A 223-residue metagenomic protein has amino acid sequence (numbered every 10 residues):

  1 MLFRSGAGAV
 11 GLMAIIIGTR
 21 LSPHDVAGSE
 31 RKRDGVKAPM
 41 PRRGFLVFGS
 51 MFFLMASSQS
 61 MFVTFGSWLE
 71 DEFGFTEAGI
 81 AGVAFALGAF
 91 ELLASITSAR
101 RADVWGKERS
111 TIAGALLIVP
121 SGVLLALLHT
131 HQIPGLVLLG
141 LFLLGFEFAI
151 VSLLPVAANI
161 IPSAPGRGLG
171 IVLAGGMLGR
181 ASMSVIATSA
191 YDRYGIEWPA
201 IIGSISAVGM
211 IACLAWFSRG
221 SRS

Functional and structural regions predicted by a protein language model:
M1, L69-E70, R101-A102, I186-G195: Interfacial helix-cap and linker-helix signal at transmembrane-aqueous boundaries of multi-pass secondary transporters
S5-S29, C213-S218: C-terminal membrane-cytosol helix-exit motif in multi-pass small-molecule transporters
G18-F48: Juxtamembrane intracellular "pre-TM" segments in multi-pass secondary transporters
R43-F85, A89-S95: Extracytoplasmic gate region of multi-pass secondary transporters
F75-A84, H131, G135, P165-L169: Juxtamembrane helix-start elements in MFS-like secondary transporters
A94-K107, Y191: Helix-to-loop junctions at the C-terminal end of transmembrane segments in multipass secondary transporters
G106-L153: C-terminal transmembrane helical hairpin of 12-TM major facilitator-type secondary transporters
I160-I196, G203: A late C-terminal transmembrane helix in Major Facilitator Superfamily
